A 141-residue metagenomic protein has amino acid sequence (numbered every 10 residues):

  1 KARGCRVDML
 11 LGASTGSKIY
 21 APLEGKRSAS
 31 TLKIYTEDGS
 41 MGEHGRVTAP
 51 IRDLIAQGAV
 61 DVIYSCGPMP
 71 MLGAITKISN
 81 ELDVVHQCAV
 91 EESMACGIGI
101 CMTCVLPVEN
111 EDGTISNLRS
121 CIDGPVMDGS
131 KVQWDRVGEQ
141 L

Functional and structural regions predicted by a protein language model:
K1-S93: FNR/FR-type flavoprotein reductase catalytic core
I19, A74, C104-L106, K131: Residue-level recognition of conserved structural "scaffold" positions that shape functional pockets and channels
E24, S79, A95, E109-E111 (+1 more regions): Generic secondary-structure boundary signal with a strong preference for alpha-helix termini
L32, C96, E111, Q140-L141: Short, intrinsically disordered/low-complexity patches at protein termini and at juxtamembrane boundaries
R46-R52, I100-V105, D135: Short, surface-exposed amphipathic charged segments that create phosphate/polyanion-binding patches used for binding
M69, E91-V126: Local cysteine-cluster metal-coordination motifs and their immediate loop/turn environment, predominantly Fe-S cluster
T76, G99, V132-Q133: Short acidic, glycine/serine/threonine-rich loops at helix termini
N117-L141: Short microdomains enriched in Cys/His and/or Lys/Arg
